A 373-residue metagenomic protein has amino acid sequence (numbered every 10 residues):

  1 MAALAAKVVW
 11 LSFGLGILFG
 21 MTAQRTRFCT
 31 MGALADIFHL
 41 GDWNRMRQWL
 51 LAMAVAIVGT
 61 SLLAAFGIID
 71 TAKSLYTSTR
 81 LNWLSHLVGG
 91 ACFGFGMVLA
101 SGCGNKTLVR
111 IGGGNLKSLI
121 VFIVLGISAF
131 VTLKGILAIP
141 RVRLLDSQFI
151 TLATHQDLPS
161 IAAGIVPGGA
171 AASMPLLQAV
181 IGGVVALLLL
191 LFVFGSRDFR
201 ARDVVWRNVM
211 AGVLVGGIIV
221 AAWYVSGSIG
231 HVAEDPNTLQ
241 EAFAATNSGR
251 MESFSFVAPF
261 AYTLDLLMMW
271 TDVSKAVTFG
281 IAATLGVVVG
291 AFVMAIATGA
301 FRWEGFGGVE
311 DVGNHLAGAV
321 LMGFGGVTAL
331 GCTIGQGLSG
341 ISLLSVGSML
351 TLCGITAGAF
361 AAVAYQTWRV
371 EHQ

Functional and structural regions predicted by a protein language model:
M1-Q373: Membrane-interfacial helix-loop segments of redox and metal-homeostasis proteins, especially TM-loop-TM junctions
